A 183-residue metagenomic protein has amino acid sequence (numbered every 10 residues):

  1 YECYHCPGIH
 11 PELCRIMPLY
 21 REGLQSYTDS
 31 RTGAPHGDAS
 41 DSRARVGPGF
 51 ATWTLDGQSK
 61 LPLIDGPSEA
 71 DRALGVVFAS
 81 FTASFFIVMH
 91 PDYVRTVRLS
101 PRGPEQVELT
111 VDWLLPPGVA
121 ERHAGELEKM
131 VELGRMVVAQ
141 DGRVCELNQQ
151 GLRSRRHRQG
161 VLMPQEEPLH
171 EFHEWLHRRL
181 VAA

Functional and structural regions predicted by a protein language model:
Y1-A183: C-terminal catalytic domain of Rieske-type non-heme iron oxygenases
